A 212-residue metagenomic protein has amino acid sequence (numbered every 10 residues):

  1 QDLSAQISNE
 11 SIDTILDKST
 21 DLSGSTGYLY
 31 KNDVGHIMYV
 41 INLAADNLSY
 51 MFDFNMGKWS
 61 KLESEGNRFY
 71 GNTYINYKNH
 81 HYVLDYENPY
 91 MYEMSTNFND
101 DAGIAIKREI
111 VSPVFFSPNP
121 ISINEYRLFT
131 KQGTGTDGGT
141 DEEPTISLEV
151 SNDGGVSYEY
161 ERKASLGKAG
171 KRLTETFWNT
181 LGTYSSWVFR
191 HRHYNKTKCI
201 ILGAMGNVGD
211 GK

Functional and structural regions predicted by a protein language model:
Q1-K212: Beta-sheet repeat architectures centered on beta-propellers
